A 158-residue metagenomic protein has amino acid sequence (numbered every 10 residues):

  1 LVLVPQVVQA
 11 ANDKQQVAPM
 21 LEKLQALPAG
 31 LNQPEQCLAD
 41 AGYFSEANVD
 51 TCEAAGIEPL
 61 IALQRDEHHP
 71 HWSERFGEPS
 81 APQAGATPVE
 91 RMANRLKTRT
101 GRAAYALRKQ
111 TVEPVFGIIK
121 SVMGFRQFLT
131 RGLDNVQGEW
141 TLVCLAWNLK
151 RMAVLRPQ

Functional and structural regions predicted by a protein language model:
L1-Q158: Anion-binding and metal-coordination hotspots
